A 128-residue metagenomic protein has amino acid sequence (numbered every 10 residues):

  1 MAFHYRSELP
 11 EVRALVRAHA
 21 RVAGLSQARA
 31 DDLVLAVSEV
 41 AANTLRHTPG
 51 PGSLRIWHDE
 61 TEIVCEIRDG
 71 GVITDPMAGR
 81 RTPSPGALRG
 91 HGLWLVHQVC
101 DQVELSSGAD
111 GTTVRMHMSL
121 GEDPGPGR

Functional and structural regions predicted by a protein language model:
M1-Y5: Short amphipathic
E8, D31-D32, D69, D101: Acidic side chains
P10, A14-S38, A87: Conserved short strand/loop->alpha-helix "switch" segment adjacent to the catalytic nucleotide/phosphoryl-transfer site
R17, V37-A41, D69, D101: Generic alpha-helical hydrophobic packing signal
S26-H58: Charged, well-structured alpha/beta interaction segments
L45-R128: Conserved beta-strand-loop-beta-strand hairpin that lines the nucleotide-binding pocket of ATP/GTP-utilizing enzymes
